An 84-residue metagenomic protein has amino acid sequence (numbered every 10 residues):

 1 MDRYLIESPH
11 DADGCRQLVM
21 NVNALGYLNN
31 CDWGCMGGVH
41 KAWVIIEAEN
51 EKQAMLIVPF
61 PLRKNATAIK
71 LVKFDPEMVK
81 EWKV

Functional and structural regions predicted by a protein language model:
M1-V84: Conserved, structured core segments of small domains
